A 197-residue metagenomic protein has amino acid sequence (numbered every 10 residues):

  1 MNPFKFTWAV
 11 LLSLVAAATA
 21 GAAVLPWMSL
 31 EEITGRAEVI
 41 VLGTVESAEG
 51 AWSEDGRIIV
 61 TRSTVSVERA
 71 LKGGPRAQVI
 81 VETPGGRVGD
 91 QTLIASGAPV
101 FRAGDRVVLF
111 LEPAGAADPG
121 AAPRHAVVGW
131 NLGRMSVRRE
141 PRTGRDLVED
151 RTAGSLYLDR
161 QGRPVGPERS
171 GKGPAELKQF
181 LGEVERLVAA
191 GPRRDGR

Functional and structural regions predicted by a protein language model:
M1-F6: Positively charged n-region of N-terminal signal peptides that target proteins for export
T7-W8, L12, A18-R197: Transition segments tied to proteolytic processing and entry into folded domains
